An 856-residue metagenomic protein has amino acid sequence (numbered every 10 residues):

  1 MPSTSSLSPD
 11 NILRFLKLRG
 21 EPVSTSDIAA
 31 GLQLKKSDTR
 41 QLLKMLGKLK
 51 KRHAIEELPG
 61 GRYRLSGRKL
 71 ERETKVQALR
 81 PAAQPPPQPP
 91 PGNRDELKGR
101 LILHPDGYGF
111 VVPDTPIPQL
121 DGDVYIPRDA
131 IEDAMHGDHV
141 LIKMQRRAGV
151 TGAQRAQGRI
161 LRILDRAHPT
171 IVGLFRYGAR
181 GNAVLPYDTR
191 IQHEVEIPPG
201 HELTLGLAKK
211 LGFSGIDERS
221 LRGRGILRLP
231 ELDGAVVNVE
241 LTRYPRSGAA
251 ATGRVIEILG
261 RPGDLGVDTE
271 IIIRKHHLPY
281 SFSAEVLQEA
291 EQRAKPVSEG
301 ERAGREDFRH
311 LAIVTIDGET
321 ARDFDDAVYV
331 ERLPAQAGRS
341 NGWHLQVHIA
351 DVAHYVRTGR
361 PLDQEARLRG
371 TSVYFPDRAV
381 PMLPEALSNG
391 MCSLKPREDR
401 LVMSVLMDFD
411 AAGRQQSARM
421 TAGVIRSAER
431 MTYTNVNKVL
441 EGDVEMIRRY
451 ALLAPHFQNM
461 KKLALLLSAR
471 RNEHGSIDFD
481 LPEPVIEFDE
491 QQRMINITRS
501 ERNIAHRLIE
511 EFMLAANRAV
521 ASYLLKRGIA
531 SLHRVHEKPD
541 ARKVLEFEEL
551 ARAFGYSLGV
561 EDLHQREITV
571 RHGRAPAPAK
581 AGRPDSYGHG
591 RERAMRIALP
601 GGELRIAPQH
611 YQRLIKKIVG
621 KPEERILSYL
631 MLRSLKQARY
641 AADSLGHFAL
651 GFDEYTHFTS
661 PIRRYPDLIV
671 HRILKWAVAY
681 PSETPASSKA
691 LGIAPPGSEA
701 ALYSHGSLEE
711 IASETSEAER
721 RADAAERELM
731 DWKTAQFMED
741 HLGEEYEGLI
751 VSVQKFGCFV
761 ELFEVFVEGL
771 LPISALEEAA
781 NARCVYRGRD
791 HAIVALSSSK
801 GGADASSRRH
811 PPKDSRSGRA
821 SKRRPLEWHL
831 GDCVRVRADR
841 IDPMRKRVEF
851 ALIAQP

Functional and structural regions predicted by a protein language model:
M1-Q346, A353-E398, N437-K438, Q736 (+4 more regions): Charge-lined substrate channels and their catalytic hotspots, especially those that engage the 3′ end of RNA
L120, G757, V836-A838: Terminal RNA-binding accessory module
R190, D233, N238, R243-S247 (+9 more regions): Electropositive polyanion-binding surfaces
P825-W828: Divalent-cation-assisted or electrostatically stabilized phosphate/pyrophosphate-binding catalytic cores
